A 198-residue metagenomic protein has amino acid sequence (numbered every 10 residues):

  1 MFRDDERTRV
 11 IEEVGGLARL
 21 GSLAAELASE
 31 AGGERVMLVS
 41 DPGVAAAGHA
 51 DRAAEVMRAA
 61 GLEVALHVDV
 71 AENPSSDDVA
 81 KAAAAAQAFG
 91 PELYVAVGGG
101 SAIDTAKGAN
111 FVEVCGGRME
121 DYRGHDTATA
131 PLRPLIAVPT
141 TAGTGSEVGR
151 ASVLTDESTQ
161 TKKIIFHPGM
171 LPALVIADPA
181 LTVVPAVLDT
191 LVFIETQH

Functional and structural regions predicted by a protein language model:
M1-A31: N-terminal amphipathic/basic leader segments beginning at the initiator methionine
T8, V112-H198: A glycine/threonine-rich phosphate-anchoring loop and its flanking beta-alpha core in nucleotide/phosphate-binding
L27-L62, F193, Q197: N-terminal glycine-rich anion-binding loops that anchor highly charged ligand groups
G33-V36, V64, P91, P172: Local beta-strand N-terminus motif with an aromatic residue
M37-L38, L93-V95, I136: Conserved beta-strand elements of the Class I
V39-S40, G98, T155: Short beta-strand/turn micro-motifs composed of small residues that flank or help shape donor/cofactor-binding pockets
A45-G117: N-terminal small/polar loop signature for handling phosphorylated ligands or for N-terminal nucleophile
